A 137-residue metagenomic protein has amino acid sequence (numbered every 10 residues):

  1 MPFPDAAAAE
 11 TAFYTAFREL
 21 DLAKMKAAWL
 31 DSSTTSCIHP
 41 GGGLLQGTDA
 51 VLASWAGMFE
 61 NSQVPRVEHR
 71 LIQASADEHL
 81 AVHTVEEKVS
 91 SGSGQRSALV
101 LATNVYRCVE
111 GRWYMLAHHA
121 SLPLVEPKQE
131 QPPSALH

Functional and structural regions predicted by a protein language model:
M1-A27, T35-H137: A beta-strand edge to alpha-helix "cap/lid" segment located at domain peripheries
L30: Helix-to-beta-strand junctions that scaffold the AdoMet/dcAdoMet cofactor pocket in Class I SAM-dependent enzymes
